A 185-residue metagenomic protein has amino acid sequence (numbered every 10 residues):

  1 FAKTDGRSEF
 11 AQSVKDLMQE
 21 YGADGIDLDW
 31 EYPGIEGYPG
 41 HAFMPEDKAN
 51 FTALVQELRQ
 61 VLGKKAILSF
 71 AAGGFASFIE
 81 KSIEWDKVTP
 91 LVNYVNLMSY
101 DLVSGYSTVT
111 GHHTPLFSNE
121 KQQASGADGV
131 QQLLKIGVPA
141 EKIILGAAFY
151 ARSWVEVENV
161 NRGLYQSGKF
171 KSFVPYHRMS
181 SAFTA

Functional and structural regions predicted by a protein language model:
F1-M18, N159, Q166: Glycan-recognition patch characteristic of GH18 chitinases/ENGases and related GlcNAc/peptidoglycan-binding proteins
K3, T184-A185: Acidic/polar residues at beta-strand termini and the immediately following turn/coil
Q12, P33-F183: Substrate-binding surface in catalytic domains of secreted glycosidases
D16-D29: Catalytic domains of carbohydrate-active enzymes, especially glycoside hydrolases
